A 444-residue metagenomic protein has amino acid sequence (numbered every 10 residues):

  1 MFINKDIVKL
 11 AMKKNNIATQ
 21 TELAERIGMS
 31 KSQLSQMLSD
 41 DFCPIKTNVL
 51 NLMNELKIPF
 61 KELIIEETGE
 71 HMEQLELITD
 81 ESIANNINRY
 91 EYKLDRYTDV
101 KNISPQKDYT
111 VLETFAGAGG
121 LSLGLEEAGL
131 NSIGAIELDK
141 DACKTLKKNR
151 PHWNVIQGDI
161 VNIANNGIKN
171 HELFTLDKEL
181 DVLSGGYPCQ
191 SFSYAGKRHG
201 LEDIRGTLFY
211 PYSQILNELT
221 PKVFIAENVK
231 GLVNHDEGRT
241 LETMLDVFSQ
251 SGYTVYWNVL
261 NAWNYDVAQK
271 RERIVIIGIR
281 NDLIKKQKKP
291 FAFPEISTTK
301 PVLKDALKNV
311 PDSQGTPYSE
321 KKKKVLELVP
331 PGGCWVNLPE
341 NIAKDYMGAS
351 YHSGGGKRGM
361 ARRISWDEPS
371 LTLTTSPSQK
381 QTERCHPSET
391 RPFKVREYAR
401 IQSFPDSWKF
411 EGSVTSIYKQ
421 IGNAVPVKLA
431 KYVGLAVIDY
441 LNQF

Functional and structural regions predicted by a protein language model:
M1-A18, R26: A short, Lys/Arg-rich alpha-helix, primarily the initiator
M12, L38, N48, L56 (+1 more regions): DNA major-groove recognition helix of helix-turn-helix
T21-E22, L50: Residues within the helices of the helix-turn-helix
G28-P44, E66: Recognition helix of helix-turn-helix/homeodomain-like DNA-binding domains that insert into the DNA major groove
M29, G69-I133, K178, V247-Q250 (+2 more regions): S-adenosyl-L-methionine-dependent DNA methyltransferase catalytic core
K46-E62: DNA major-groove recognition helix of helix-turn-helix/homeodomain DNA-binding modules
E70, Q74-T220, K230-N234, R239-L241: Core alpha/beta nucleotide-donor-binding catalytic domains of modification enzymes
R205-I279: Conserved Class I SAM-dependent methyltransferase catalytic core
